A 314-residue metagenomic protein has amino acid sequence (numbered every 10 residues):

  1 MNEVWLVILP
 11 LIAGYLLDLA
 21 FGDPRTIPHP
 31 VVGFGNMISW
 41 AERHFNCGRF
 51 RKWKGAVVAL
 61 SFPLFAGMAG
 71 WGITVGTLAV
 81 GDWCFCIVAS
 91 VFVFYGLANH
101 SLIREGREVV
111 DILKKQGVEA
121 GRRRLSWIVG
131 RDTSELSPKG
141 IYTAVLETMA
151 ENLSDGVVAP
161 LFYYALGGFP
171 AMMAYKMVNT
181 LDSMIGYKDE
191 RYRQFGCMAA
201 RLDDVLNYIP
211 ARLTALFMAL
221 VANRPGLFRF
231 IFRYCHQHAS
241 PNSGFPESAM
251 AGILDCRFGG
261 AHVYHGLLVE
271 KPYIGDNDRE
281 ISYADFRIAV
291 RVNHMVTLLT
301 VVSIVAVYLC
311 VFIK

Functional and structural regions predicted by a protein language model:
M1-M173, G186-K314: Hydrophobic alpha-helical transmembrane segments
K176: Pseudouridine synthase
N179: Substrate/ligand-engaging "lid" and interaction regions
S183: Glycine-rich phosphate/dinucleotide-binding loop and adjoining beta-alpha-beta core of small-molecule
